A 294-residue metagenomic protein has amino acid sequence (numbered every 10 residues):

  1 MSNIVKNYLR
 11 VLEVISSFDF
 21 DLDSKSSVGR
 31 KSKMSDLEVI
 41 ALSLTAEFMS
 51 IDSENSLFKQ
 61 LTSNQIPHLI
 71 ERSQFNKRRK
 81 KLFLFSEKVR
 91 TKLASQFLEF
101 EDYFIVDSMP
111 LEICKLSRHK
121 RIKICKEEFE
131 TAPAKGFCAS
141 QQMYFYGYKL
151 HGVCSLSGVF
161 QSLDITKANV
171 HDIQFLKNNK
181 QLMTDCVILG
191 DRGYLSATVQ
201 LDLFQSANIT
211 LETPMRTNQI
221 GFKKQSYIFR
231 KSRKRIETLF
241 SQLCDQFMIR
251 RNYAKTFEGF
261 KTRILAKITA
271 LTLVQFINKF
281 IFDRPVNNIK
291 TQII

Functional and structural regions predicted by a protein language model:
M1-I294: Short alpha-helical elements
